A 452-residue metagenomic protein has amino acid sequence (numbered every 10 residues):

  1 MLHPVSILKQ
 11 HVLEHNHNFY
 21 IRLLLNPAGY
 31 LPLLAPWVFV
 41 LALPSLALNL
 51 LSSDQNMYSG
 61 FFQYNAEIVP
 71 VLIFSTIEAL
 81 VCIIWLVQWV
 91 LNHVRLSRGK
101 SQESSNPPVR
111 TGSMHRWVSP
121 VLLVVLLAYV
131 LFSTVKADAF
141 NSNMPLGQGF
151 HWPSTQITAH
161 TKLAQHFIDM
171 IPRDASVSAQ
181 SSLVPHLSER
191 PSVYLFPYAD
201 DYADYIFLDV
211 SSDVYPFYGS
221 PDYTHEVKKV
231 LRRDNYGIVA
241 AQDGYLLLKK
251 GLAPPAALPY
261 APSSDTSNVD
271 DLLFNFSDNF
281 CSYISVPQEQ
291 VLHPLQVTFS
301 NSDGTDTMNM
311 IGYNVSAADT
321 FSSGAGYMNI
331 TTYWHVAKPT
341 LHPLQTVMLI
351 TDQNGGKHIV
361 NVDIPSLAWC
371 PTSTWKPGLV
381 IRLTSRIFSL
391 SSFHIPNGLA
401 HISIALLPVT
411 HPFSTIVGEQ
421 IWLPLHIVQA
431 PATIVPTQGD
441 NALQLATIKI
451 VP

Functional and structural regions predicted by a protein language model:
M1-L2, N18-L23, Q156-H160: Membrane-interface loop/short-helix elements at transmembrane-helix boundaries of multipass membrane proteins
M1-V12: Luminal/periplasmic active-site loops of membrane-embedded glycosylation enzymes
Q10-V12, N18-A42, L46: Hydrophobic, aromatic-rich transmembrane alpha-helices and their immediate juxtamembrane boundary segments
V38, A47-L48, V121-V125: Aromatic-enriched alpha-helical transmembrane segments of multi-pass intramembrane proteins
V40-W89, Q102: Hydrophobic/aromatic-rich transmembrane helices and adjacent perimembrane loops
T76, I84-W85, L122, L126-Q165 (+3 more regions): Residues lining hydrophobic/aromatic ligand-binding pockets adjacent to catalytic sites
I84-N141: Signature aromatic-anchored transmembrane alpha helix within multi-pass, membrane-resident enzymes that catalyze glycan
G112-S113, G149-S182, H186, P191-P452: C-terminal luminal/periplasmic domains and tails of membrane-associated envelope-modifying transferases
